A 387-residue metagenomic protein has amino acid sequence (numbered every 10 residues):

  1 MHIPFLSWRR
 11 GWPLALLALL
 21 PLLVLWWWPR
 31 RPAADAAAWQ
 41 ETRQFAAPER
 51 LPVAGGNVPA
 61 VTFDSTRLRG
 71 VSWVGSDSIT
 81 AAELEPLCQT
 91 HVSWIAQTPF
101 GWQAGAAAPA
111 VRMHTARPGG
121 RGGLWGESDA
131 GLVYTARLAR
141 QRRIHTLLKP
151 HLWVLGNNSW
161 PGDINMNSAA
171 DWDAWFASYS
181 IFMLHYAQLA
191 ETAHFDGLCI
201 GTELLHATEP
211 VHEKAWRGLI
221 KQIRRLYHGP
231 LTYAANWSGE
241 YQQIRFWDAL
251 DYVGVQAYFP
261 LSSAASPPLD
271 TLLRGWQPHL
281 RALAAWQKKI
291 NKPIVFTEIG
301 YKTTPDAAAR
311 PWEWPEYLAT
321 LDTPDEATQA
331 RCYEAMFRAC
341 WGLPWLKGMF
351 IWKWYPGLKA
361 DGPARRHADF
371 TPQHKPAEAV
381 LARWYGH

Functional and structural regions predicted by a protein language model:
H2-A18: N-terminal Sec-pathway targeting helices
P32-Q89: Boundary/entry segment of secreted carbohydrate-active catalytic domains
W39-P59, P315, A327-A335, A339 (+1 more regions): Aromatic-rich peripheral "rim/lid" segments of glycoside hydrolase catalytic domains that contact and position glycan
S72-V74, P109-D129, M166-S178, G201-V211 (+2 more regions): The substrate-binding groove and active-site-proximal loops of carbohydrate-active enzymes, especially glycoside
G75-C88, F176-L189, N236-F246, A330-A339: Short, acidic/polar
T90-A110, G126-T208, D306, W352-G357: Substrate-binding cleft and catalytic face of glycoside hydrolase catalytic domains, especially the flexible beta-alpha
G126-A130, Y134-R137, Q141-R142, K149 (+7 more regions): Glycoside hydrolase catalytic-domain groove-lining segments
P210-Y233: Active-site neighborhood of glycoside hydrolase catalytic domains
